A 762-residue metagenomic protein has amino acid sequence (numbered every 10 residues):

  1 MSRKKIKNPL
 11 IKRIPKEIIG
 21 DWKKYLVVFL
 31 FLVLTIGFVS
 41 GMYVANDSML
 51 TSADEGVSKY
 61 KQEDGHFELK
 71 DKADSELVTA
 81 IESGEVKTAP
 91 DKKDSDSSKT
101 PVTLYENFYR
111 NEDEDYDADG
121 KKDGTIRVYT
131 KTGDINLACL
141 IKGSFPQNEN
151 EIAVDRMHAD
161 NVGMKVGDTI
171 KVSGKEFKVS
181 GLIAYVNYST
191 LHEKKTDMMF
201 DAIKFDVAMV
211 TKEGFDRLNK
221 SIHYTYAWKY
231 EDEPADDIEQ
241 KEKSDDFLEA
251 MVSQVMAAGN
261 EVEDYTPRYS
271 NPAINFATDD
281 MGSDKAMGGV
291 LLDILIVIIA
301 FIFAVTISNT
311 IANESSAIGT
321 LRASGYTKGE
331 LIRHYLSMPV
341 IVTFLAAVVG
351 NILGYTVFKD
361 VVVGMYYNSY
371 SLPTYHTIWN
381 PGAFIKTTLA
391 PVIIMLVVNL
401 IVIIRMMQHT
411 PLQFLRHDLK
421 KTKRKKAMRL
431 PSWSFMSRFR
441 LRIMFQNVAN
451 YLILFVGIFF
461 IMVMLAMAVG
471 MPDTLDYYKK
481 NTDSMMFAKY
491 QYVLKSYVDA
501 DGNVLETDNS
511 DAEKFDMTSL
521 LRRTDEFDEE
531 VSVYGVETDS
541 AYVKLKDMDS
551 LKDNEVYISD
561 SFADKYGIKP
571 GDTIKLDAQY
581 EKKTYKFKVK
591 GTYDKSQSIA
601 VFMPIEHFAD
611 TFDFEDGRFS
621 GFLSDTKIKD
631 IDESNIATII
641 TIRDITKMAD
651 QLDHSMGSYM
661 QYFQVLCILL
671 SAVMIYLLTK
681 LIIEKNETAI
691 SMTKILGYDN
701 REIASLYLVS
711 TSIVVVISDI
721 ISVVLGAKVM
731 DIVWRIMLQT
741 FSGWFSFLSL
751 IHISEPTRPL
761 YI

Functional and structural regions predicted by a protein language model:
S2-A300, N309, V363, N368 (+4 more regions): Membrane transport/envelope proteins' first extracytoplasmic loop
G20-M49, D279-G319, S337-G354, I385-V397 (+4 more regions): Hydrophobic alpha-helical transmembrane segments of multi-pass inner-membrane transport and secretion
K165, T327-K328, T410, K569 (+1 more regions): Short coil/turn motifs that cap or connect alpha-helices
G350-K386, I717-S754, R758: Short helix-loop junctions at transmembrane helix boundaries
L353-G354, F358, A383-K421, S754-I762: C-terminal membrane-exit region of the final transmembrane helix in multipass inner-membrane proteins
I403, Q408-L454: Alpha-helical transmembrane segments of integral membrane proteins
F435-K565, K569-D572, L576-A578: Juxtamembrane segments of multi-pass membrane proteins
